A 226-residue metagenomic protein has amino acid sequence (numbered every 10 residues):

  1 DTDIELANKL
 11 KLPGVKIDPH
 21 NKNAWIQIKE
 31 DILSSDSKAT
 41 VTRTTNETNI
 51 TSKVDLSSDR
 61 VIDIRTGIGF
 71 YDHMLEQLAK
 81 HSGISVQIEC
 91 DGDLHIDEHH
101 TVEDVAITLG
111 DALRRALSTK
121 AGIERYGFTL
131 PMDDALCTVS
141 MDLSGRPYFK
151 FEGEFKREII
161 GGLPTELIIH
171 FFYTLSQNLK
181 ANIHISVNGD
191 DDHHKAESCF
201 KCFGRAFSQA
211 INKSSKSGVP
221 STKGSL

Functional and structural regions predicted by a protein language model:
D1-T42, T51-K53: Asp-based, Mg2+/Mn2+-dependent phosphohydrolase catalytic module
E30-L226: Structural preference for solvent-exposed beta-strand-turn elements and adjacent flexible terminal/loop segments within
